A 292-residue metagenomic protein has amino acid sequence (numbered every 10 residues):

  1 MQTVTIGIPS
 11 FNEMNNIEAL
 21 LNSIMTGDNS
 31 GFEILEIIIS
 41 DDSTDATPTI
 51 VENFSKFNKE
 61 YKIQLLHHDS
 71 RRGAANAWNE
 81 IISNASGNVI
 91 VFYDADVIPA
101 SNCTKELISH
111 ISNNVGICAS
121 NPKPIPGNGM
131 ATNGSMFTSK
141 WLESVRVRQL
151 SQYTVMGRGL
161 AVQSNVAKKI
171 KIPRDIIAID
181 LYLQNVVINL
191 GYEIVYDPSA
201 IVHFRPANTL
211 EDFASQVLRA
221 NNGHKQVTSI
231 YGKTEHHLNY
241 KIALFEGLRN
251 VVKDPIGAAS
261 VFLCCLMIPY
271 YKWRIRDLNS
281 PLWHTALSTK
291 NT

Functional and structural regions predicted by a protein language model:
T3-T5, E36, Y182: Cell-envelope/extracellular polymer assembly enzymes that use nucleotide-activated donors
E13-G27: Short, well-formed alpha-helical segments that are part of the catalytic scaffolds of diverse glycosyltransferases
S23, S40-T49, S70, V97: A conserved acidic beta->alpha catalytic loop
A46, A95-S109: Acidic donor-binding/catalytic loop of UDP-sugar-dependent glycosyltransferases, especially processive GT2
H68-A85, Y182: Glycine-rich, basic loop-to-helix element that forms the pyrophosphate-binding segment of sugar-nucleotide handling
G73-N76, L107-K168, A214, L218-N221: Long helical/loop segments within the catalytic core of UDP-sugar-dependent glycosyltransferases, especially the large
I90: Short aromatic/hydrophobic "clamp" motif used to bind/position activated sugar donors
N222-T292: Terminal low-complexity segments of carbohydrate-biosynthetic enzymes
